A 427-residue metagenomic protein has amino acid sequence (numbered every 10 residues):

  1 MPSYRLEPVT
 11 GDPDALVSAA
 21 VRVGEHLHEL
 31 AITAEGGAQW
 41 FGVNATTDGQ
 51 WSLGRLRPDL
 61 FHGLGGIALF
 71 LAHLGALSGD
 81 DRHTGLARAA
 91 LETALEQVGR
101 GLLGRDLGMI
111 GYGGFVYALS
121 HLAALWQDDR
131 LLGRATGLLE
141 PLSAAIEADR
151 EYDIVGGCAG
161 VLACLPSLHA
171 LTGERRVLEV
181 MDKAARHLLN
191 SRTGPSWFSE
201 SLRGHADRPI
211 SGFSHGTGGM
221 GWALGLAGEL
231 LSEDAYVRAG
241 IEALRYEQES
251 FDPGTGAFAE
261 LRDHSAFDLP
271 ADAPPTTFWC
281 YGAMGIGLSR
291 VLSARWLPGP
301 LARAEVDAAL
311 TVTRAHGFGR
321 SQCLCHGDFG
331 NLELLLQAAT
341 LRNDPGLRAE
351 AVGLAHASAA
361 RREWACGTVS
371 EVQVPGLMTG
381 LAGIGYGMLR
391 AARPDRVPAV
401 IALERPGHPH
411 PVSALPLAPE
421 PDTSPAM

Functional and structural regions predicted by a protein language model:
M1-G63, L69-H73, L77, D81-G85 (+5 more regions): Low-complexity, Ser/Thr/Pro/Gly-enriched N-terminal "stalk/linker" regions
M1-L27, L226, L292, W296-L297 (+8 more regions): Terminal, non-catalytic domain-edge segments
P2-P13, G65-D80, G99, G114-Q127 (+5 more regions): Well-ordered alpha-helical scaffold segments within catalytic/enzyme domains
D12, T46-L64, A94-Y112, A145-C158 (+4 more regions): Solvent-exposed loop and edge beta-strand segments that line ligand/cofactor-binding and catalytic clefts
A20-G37, G85-L102, R130-R150, V180-F198 (+4 more regions): Long, well-ordered core segments of solenoidal/helical folds
L53, G65, S78-G212, G218: Extended ligand-binding groove/face enriched in aromatic
G218-P275: Acidic, glycine-rich loop-and-beta core segments that form the ion-binding/anion-interacting portion of active sites
T313-E350: Loop/turn-rich, solvent-exposed surfaces of beta-rich toroidal or solenoidal domains
